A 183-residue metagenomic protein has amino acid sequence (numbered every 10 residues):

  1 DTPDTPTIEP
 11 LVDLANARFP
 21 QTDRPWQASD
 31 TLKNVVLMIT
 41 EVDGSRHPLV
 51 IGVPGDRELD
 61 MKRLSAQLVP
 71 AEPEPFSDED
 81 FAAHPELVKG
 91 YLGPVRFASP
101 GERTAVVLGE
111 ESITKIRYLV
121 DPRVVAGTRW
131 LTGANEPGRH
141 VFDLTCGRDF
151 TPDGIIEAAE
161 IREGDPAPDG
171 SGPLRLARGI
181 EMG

Functional and structural regions predicted by a protein language model:
D1-G183: Extended, low-hydrophobicity, polar/charged segments
